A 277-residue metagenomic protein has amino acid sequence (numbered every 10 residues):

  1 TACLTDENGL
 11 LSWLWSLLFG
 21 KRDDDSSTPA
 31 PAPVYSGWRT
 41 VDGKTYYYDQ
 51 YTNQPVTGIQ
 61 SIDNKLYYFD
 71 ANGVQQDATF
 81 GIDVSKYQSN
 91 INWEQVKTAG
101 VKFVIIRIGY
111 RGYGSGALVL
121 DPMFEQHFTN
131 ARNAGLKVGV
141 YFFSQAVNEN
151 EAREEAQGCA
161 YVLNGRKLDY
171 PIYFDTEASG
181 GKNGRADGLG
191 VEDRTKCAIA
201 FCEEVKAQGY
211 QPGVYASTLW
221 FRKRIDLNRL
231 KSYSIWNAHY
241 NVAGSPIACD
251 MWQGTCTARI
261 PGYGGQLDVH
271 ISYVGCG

Functional and structural regions predicted by a protein language model:
A2-F80: Extracellular adhesion/carbohydrate-binding repeat motifs centered on closely spaced tryptophans
D77-N90, N228-G277: Functionally critical loop-and-helix segments that line ligand-binding/catalytic clefts of soluble enzyme domains
T79-C202, K206-Q208: Substrate-binding cleft of extracellular glycoside hydrolase catalytic domains
V138, Q211-G213, I235: Hydrophobic anchor at the start of a short beta-strand that flanks the dinucleotide cofactor-binding loop
F142, A216, H239: Short beta-strand/turn micro-motifs composed of small residues that flank or help shape donor/cofactor-binding pockets
E151, W220-N228: Glycine-rich, charge-decorated loop segments at or immediately adjacent to ligand/cofactor-binding or catalytic sites
A160-F174, A178, I225-A248: Structural recognition of alpha->loop->beta junctions
V205-R222: Aromatic-lined carbohydrate-recognition surfaces of secreted/lumenal glycan-active proteins
